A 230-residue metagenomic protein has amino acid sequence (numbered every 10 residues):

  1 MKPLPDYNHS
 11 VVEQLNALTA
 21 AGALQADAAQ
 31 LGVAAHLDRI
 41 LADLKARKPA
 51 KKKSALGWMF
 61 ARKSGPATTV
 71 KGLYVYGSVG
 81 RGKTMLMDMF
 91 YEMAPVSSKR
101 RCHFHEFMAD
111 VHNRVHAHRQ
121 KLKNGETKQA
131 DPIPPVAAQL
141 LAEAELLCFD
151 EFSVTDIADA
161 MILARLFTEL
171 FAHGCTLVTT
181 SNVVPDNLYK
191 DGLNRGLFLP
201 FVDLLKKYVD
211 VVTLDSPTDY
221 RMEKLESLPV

Functional and structural regions predicted by a protein language model:
Q25-F60: N-terminal pre-Walker A segment at the start of P-loop NTPase domains
K53-V75, E145: Pre-Walker A (Motif I) flank of P-loop NTPase domains
G80: Walker A (P-loop) phosphate-binding loop of P-loop NTPases
K83: Conserved lysine of the Walker
E92-T127: AAA+/P-loop NTPase substrate/partner-engagement loops
V115-L146: Conserved alpha-helical scaffold flanking the Walker A/P-loop in AAA+ ATPase domains
V154-P229: Replace "adjacent to P-loop NTPase cores in ATP/GTP-dependent enzymes" with "adjacent to NTP-binding cores
